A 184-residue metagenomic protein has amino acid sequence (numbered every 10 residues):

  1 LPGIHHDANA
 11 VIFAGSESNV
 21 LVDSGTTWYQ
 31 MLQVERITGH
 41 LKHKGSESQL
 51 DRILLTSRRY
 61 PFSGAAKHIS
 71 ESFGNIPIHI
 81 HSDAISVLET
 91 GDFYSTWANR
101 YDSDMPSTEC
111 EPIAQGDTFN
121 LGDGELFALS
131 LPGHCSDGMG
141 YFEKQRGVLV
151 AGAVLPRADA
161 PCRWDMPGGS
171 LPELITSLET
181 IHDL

Functional and structural regions predicted by a protein language model:
L1-G3, T108-E111, S130-P132: Short Gly/Pro-enriched turn/cap motifs at secondary-structure boundaries
L1-K42, G140-P156: Conserved beta-strand hairpin/beta-sheet module of binuclear metal-dependent hydrolase folds, prominently
G3-H6, T26-W28, R58-P61, P132-C135: Short beta->alpha connector loops
H5, A14, M105, L121-D123 (+1 more regions): A generic fold-level signal
N9-V11, E111, G116-D117, M139: Residue-level detector of beta-strand structural context in well-folded domains
N19, T26-W28, E125-L184: Metallo-beta-lactamase
W28-N120: Active-site HxH/HxHxD metal-binding segment of metal-dependent hydrolases
